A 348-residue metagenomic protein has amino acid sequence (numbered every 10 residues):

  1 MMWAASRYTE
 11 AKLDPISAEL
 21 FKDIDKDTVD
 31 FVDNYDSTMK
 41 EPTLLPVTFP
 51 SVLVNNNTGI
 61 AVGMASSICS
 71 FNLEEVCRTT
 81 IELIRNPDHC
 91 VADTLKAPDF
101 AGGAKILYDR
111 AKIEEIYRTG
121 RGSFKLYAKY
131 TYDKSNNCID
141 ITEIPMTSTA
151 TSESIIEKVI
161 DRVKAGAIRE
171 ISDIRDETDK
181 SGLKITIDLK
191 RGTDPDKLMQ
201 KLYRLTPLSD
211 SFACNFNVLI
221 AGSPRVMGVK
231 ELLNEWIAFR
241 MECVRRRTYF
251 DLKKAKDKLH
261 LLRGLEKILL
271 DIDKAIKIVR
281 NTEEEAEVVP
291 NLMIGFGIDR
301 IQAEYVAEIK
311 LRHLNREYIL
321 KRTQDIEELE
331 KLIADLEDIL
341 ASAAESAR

Functional and structural regions predicted by a protein language model:
M1, D30-N34, I174: Conserved catalytic-core motifs characterized by acidic clusters
A4-R7, A11, P15-E19, I24-D27 (+4 more regions): C-terminal interaction appendages of subunits in large macromolecular complexes
K26-K40: Helix-hairpin-helix/helix-loop-helix acidic hairpins
